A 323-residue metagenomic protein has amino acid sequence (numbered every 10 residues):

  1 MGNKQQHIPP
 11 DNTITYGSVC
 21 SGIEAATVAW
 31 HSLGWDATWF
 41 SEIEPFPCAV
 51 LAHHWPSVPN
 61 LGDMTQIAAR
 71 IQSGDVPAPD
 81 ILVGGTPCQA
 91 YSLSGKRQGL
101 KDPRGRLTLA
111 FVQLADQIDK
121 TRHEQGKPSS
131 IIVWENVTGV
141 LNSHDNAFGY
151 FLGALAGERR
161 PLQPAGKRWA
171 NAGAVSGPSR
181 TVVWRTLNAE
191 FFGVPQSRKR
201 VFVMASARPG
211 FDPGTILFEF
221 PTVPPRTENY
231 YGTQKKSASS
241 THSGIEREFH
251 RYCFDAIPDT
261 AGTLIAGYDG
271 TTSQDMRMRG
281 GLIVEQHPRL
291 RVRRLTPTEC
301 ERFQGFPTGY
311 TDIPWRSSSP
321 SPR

Functional and structural regions predicted by a protein language model:
M1-P10: A short, basic/flexible loop-to-alpha-helix module at the beginning of a structural domain
Y16-Q66: SAM cofactor-binding core of SAM-dependent methyltransferases, primarily the Rossmann-like beta-alpha-beta module
A25, P47, A90, V140-L141: Feature marks short, surface-exposed loop/turn motifs that line or immediately flank catalytic pockets and channel
R70-P79, Y91-H287, R291-R293: Class I S-adenosyl-L-methionine
V83: N-terminal Rossmann-like NAD(P) cofactor-binding module of classical short-chain dehydrogenase/reductase
P87: Short glycine-/small-residue-rich Rossmann-like dinucleotide-binding loops
L290-S321: FAD-binding beta-loop-beta segment adjacent to the flavin cofactor pocket
